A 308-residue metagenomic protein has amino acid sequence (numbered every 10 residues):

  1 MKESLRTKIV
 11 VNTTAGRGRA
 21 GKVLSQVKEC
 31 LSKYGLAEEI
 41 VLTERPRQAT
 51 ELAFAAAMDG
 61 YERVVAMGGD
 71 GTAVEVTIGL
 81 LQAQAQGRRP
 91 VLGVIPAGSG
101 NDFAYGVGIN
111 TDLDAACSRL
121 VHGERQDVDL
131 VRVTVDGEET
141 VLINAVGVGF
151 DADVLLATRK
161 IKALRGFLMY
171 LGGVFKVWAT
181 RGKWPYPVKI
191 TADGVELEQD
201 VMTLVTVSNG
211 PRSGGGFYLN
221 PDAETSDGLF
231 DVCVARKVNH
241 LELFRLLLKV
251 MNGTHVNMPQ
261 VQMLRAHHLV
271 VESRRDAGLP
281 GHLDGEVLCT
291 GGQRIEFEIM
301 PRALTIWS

Functional and structural regions predicted by a protein language model:
M1-M67, D114: ATP/NTP phosphate-donor binding region
S25, E29, F54, I78-Q82 (+2 more regions): Short, well-ordered alpha-helices that flank and scaffold nucleotide-derived cofactor binding pockets
Y34, T43, L81-T203: Catalytic core of DAGKc-family lipid kinases
A49, G71-V76, D102, V128: Short glycine/serine/threonine-rich phosphate/pyrophosphate-binding segments that cradle anionic phosphate groups
E62-G79: Conserved beta-strand-loop-alpha-helix hinge of the TIR/SEFIR fold
G147, D151, T206-N220: Glycine-rich phosphate/pyrophosphate-binding beta-alpha loops
K162-G172, G215, P221-E242: Gly/Ser/Thr-rich active-site loops/lids in small-molecule metabolic enzymes that frequently grip phosphoryl groups
A192-G194, Q199, E224, F230 (+1 more regions): ATP/nucleoside-binding phosphotransfer catalytic cores, i.e., glycine-rich phosphate-binding loops
